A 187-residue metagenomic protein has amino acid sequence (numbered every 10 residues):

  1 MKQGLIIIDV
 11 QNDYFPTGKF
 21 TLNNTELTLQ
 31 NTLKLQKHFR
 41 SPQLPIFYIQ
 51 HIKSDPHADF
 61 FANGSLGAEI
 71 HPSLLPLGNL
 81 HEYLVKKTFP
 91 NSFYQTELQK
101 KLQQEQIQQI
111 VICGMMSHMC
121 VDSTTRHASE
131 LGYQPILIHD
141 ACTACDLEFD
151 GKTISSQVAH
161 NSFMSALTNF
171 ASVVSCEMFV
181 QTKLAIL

Functional and structural regions predicted by a protein language model:
G4, L33-K37, F60-L187: Active-site-adjacent betaalpha module
L5-Q11: N-terminal nucleotide-binding beta1-loop-alpha1 segment
Y14-G18, D55-A58, C145-E148: A short acidic, helix-capping loop that chelates divalent metal ions and anchors anionic groups
K19-Q50: A short alpha/beta connector and helix-capping loop motif
H51-K53, D140: Active-site loop/turn elements of alpha/beta-hydrolase fold enzymes, especially the short glycine-/histidine-rich
